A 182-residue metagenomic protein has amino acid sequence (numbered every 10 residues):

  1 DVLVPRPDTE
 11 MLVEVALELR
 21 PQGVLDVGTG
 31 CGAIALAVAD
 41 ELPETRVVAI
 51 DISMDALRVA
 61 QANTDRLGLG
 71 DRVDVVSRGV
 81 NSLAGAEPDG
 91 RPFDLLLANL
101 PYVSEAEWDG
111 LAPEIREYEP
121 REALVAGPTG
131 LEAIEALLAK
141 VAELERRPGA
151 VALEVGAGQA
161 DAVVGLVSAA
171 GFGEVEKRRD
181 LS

Functional and structural regions predicted by a protein language model:
D1: Acidic catalytic motifs of isoprenoid enzymes
V4: Glycine/small-residue-rich loop that forms an oxyanion/phosphate-binding "nest" at active or ligand-binding sites
D8-G110: Conserved SAM/SAH cofactor-binding pocket of Class I
E10, E41, E114, E119 (+1 more regions): Acidic-residue sensor for enzyme active/binding pockets
V38, I115, L137-V141: Class I S-adenosylmethionine-dependent transferase superfamily signal
L69, E119, L144-R147: Helix-to-beta-strand junctions that scaffold the AdoMet/dcAdoMet cofactor pocket in Class I SAM-dependent enzymes
L100-A133: Mobile active-site "lid"/loop adjacent to the S-adenosyl-L-methionine
P128-S182: Conserved Class I SAM-dependent methyltransferase catalytic core
